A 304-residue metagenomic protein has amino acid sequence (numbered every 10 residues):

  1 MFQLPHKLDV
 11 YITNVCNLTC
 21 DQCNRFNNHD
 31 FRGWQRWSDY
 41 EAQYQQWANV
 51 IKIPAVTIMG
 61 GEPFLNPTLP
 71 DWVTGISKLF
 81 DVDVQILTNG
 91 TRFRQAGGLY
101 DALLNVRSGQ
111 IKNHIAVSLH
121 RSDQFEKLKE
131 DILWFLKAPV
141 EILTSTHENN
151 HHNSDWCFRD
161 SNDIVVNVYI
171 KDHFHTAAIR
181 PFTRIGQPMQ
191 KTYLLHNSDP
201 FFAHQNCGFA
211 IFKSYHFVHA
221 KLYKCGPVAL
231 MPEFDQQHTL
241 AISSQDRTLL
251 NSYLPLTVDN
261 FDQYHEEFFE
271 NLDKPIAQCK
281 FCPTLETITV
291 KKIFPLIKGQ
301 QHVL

Functional and structural regions predicted by a protein language model:
M1-D101: Conserved alpha-helical substructure of the radical SAM core
D30-F31, L65-P67, R94-Q95, D123-K127 (+4 more regions): Short catalytic/ligand-binding loop motif for oxyanion handling, primarily in non-cytosolic enzymes, centered on
G33-W34, Y44-Q45, L79-D81, Q95 (+5 more regions): Short, surface-exposed linear patches
S38-Q45, N49, K78, D101-N105 (+4 more regions): Polar/charged alpha-helical tracts
E62, L128, I132, L250 (+1 more regions): Generic structural signal of hydrophobic/aromatic residues within well-ordered alpha-helices of folded domains
N66-K213: Conserved AdoMet/S-adenosylmethionine-binding subsite of the radical SAM
T183-L304: Accessory C-terminal segments flanking Radical SAM cores
